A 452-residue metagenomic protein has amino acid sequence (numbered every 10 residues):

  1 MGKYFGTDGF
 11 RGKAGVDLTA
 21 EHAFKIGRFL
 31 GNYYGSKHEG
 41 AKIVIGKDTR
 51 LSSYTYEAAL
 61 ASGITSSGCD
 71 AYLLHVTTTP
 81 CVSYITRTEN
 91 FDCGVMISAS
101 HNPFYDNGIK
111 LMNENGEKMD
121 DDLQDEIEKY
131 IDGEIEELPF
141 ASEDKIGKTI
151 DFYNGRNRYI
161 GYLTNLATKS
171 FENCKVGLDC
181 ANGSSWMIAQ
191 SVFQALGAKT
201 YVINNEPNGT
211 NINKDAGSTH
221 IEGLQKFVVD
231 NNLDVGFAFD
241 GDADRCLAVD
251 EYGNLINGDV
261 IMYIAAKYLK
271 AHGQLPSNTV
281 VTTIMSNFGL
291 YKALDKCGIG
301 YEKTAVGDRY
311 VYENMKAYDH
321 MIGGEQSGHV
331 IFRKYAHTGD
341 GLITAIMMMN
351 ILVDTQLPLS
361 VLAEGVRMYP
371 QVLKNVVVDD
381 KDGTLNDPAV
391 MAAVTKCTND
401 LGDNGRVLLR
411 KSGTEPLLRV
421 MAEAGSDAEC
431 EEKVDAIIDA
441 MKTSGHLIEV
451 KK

Functional and structural regions predicted by a protein language model:
M1-S62, S66-S67, I146-V176, D382-N386: An N-terminal, well-structured beta->alpha segment
F5-G6, I45, A71-V76, M96-I97 (+7 more regions): General beta-strand structural signal in soluble alpha/beta enzymes
K13, N107-V229: Gly/Ser/Thr-enriched, mixed-charge loops and adjacent short helices that form phosphate/oxyanion-binding elements
N32, E39-D106, S191-V249: N-terminal small/polar loop signature for handling phosphorylated ligands or for N-terminal nucleophile
G46-D48, L178-C180, D250, K334 (+1 more regions): Short glycine-centered, acidic/aromatic-flanked micro-motifs in structured strand/loop junctions that mark active-site
D125-I160, N165, E251-G323, I331-F332: Proline/glycine-rich low-complexity loops and linkers
V235, H272-K452: Phosphate-binding and adjacent anionic-ligand microenvironments
